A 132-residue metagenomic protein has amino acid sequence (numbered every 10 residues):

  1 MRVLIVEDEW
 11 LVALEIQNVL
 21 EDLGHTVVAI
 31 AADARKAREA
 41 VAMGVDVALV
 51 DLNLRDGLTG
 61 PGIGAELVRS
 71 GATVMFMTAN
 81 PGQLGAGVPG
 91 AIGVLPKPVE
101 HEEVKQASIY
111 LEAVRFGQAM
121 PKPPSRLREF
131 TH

Functional and structural regions predicted by a protein language model:
E7, T78: Conserved acidic carboxylate
W10-A29: Two-component/phosphorelay signaling modules centered on CheY-like receiver
Q17, I30-V47, R55: Acidic, metal-coordinating helix/loop segments flanking the phosphotransfer/catalytic sites of two-component signaling
V50-V68: Conserved phosphotransfer microenvironments
K97: A Lys-centered signature of the CheY-like receiver
E100: Receiver (REC) domain switch/active-site region of two-component response regulators
V114-H132: CheY-like receiver
